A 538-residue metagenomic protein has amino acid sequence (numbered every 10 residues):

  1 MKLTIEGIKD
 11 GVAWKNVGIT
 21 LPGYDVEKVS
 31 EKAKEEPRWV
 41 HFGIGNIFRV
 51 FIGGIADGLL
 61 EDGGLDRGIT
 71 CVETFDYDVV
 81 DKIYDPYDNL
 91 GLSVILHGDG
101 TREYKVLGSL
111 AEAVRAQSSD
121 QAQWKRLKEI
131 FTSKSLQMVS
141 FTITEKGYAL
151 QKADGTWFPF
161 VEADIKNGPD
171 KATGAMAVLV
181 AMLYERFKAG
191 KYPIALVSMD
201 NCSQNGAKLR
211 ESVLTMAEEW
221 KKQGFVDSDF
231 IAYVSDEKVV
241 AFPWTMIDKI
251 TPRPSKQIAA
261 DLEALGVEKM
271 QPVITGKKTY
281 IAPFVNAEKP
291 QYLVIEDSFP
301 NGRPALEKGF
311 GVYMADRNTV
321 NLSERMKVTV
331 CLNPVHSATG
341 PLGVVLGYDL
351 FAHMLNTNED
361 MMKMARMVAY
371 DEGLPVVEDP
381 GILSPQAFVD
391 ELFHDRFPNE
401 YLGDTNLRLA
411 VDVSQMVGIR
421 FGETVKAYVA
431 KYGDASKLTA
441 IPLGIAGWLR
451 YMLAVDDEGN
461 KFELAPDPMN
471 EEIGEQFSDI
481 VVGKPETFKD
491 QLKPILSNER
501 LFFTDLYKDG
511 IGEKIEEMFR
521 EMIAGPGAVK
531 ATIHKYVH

Functional and structural regions predicted by a protein language model:
M1-H538: Substrate/ligand-engaging "lid" and interaction regions
